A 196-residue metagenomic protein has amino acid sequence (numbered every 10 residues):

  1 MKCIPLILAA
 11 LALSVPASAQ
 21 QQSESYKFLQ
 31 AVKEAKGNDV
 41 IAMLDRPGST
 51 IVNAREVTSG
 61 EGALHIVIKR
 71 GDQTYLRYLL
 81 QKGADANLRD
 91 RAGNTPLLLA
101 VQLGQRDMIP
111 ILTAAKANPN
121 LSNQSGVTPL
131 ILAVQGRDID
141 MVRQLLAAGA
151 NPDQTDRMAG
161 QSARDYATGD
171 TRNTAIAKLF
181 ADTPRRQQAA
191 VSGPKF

Functional and structural regions predicted by a protein language model:
P5-S14: Bacterial N-terminal signal peptides
Q20-Q30, A148, M158-A159, D165-F196: Ankyrin-repeat-protein effector appendages
E24, S59-G60, G93, G126 (+1 more regions): Start-of-repeat signature of ankyrin repeats
Q30-K36, I66-D72, L99-Q105, L132-D138 (+1 more regions): Ankyrin repeat A-helix N-terminal signature
K36-D45, D72-L80, Q105-T113, D138-L146 (+1 more regions): Ankyrin repeat structural motif
T50-V52, A86, P119, P152: Ankyrin-repeat inter-repeat connecting loop/turn
R55-V57, R89, S122, T155-D156: Ankyrin-repeat boundary/linker signal
E61, I66-R77, Q81-K82, L88-L121: Alpha-helical adaptor scaffolds
